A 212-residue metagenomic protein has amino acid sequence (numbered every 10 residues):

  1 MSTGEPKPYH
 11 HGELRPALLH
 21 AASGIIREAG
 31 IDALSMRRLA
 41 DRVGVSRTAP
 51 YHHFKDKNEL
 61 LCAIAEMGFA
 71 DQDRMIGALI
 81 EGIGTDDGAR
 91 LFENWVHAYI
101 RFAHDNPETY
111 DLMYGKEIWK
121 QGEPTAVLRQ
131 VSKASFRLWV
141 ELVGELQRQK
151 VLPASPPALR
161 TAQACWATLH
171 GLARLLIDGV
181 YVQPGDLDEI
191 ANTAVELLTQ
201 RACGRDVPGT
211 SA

Functional and structural regions predicted by a protein language model:
M1-E13, D206-A212: N-terminal intrinsically disordered/low-complexity leader segments
L14-S23, L39, I64-I76, W139: Generic hydrophobic, amphipathic alpha-helix propensity
A17, A21, I25-E59, A63: Helix-turn-helix
A63, G77-T109, P153, A158-C165: Hydrophobic alpha-helical connector segments
I76-G77, P124-Q149, L159-Q163, E189-Q200: Amphipathic alpha-helical packing segments from all-alpha helical-bundle domains
R101-E141, Y181-P184, D188: Short secondary-structure transition hinges
F102, E141, E145, C165-P184 (+1 more regions): Amphipathic C-terminal alpha-helical segment
L152-P153, Y181: Conserved hydrophobic residue
